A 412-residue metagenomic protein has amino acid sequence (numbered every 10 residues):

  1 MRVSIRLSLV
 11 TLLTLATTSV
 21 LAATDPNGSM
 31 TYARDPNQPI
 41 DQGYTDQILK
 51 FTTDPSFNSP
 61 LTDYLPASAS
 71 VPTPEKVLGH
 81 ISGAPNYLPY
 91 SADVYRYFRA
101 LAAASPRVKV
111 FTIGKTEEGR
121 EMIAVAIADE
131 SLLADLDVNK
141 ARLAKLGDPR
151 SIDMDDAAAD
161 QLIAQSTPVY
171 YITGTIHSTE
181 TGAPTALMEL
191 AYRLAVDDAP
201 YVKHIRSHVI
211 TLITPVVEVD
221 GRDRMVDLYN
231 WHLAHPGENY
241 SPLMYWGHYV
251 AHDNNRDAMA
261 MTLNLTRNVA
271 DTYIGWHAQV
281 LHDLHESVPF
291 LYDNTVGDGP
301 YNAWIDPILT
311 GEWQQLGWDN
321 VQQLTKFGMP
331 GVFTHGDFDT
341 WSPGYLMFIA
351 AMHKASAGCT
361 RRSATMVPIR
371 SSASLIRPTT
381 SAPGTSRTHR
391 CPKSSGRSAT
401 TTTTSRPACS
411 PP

Functional and structural regions predicted by a protein language model:
M1-L9: Bacterial N-terminal signal peptides that target proteins for export
S8-S19: Bacterial N-terminal signal peptides
A23-P412: Structured catalytic-domain cores with a bias toward divalent-metal coordination
